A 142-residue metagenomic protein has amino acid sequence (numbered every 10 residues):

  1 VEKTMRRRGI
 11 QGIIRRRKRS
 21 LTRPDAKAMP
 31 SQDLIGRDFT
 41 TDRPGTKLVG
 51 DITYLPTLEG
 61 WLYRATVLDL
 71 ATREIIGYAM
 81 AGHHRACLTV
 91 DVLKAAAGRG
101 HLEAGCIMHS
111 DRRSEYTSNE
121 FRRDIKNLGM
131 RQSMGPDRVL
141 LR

Functional and structural regions predicted by a protein language model:
V1-R142: Charged DNA-binding/catalytic regions of mobile-element recombinases
